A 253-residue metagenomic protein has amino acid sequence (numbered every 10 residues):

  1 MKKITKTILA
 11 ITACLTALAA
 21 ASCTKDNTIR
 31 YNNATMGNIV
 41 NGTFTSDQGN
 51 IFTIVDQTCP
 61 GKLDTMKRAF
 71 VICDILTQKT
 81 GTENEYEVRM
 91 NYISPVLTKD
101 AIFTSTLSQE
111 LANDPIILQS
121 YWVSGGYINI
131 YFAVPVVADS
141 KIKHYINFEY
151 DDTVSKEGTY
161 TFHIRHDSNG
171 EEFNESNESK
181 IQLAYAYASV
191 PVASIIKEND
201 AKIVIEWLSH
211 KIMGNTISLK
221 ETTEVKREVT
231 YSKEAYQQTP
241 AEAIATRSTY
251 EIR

Functional and structural regions predicted by a protein language model:
K2-A10: Bacterial N-terminal signal peptides that target proteins for export
L9-A17: Hydrophobic alpha-helical targeting segments used for export or membrane insertion
L18-S22: C-terminal motif of bacterial Sec signal peptides marking the signal peptidase cleavage site
T24-N27: Bacterial signal peptide processing site
N32-R253: First exposed extracellular module after export/assembly in secreted or surface-exposed proteins
